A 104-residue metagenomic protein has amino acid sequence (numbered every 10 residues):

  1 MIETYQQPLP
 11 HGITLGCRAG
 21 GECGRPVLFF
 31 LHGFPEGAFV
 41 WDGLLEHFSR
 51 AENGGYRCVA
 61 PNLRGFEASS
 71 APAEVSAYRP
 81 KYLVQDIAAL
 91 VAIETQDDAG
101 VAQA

Functional and structural regions predicted by a protein language model:
I2-E3, G37: A short helix-loop-beta-strand connector motif used in the catalytic cores of GNAT acetyltransferases and, in some
E3-P10: Short acidic-hydrophobic surface loop/beta-edge motif
P10-G20: A short loop-to-beta-strand scaffold at the N-terminal edge of the catalytic core in hydrolase folds
R18-A71: Conserved HGGG/HGGXW glycine-rich cap/lid loop of the alpha/beta-hydrolase fold
A60-Q103: Active-site loop/oxyanion-hole signature of alpha/beta-hydrolase fold enzymes
